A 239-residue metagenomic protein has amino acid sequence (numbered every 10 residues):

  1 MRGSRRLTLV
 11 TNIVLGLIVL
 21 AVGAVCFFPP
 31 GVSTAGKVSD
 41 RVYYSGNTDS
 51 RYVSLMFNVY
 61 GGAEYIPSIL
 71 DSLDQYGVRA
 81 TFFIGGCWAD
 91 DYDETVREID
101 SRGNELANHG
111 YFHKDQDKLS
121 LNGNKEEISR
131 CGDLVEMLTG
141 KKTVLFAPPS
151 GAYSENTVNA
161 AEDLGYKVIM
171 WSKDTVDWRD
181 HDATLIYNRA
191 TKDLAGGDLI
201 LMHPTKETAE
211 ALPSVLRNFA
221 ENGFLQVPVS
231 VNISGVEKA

Functional and structural regions predicted by a protein language model:
M1-M56, D71-T81, A195-A239: Terminal accessory/targeting
G31-D117, G123, E127-L134, K142-T143 (+1 more regions): Active-site beta->alpha N-cap acidic-glycine motif
S68, K114-A239: Catalytic domains of cell-wall/extracellular-matrix polysaccharide-remodeling enzymes, centered on de-N-acetylation
